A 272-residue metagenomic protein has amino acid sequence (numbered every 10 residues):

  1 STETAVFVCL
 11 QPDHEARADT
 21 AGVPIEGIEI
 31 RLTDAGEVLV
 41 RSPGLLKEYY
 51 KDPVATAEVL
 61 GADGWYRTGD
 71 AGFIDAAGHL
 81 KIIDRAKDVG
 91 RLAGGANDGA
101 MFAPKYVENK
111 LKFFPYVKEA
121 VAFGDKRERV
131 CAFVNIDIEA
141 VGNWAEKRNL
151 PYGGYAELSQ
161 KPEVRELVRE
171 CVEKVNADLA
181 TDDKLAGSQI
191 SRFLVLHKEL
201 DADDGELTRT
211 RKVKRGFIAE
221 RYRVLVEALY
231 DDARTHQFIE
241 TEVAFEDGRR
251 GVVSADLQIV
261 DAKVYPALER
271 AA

Functional and structural regions predicted by a protein language model:
S1-D19, D52-A55, I138: Active-site loops of AMP-binding adenylate-forming
S1-T4, P43, Y49-Y50, A132: Adenylate-forming
P24-L92: Conserved ATP-binding/catalytic segment of the ANL
L45, H79-K112, V141-P162, A186-S188 (+2 more regions): Adenylate-forming
L60-A77, A93-A122: Core catalytic subdomain of AMP-forming adenylate-forming
G69-A71, F113-A140, L179-T181: C-terminal boundary motif of the adenylate-forming
E119-V121, W144, K174-A272: Conserved C-terminal "lid"/linker of ANL adenylate-forming enzymes
G153, P162-L185: Surface-exposed amphipathic alpha-helical segments in non-transmembrane regions that serve as interaction surfaces
